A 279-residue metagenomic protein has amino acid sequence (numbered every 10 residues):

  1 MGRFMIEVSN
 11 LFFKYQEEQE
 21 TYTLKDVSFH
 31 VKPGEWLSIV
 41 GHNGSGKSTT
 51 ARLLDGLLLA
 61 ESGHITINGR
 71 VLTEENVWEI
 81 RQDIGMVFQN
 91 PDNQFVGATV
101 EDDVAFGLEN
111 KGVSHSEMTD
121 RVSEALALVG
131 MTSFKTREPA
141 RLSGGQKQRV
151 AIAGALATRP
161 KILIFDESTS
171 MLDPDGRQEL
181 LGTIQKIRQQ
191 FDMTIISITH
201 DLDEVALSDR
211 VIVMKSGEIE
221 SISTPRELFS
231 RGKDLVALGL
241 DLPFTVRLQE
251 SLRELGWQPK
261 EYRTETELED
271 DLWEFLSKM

Functional and structural regions predicted by a protein language model:
V40-H42: The feature captures the beta-strand-to-loop junction immediately N-terminal to the Walker
D55: Helix-to-loop junction immediately C-terminal to a conserved catalytic motif
G63-V71, I80: Conserved ABC transporter NBD signature motif
S116-F134: Conserved ABC ATPase "signature" region
E138-L142, Q146: Conserved ABC ATPase signature
R159: Conserved catalytic motifs of ABC-family nucleotide-binding domains
L163-D166: Catalytic Walker B motif of ABC-type/P-loop ATPase nucleotide-binding domains
